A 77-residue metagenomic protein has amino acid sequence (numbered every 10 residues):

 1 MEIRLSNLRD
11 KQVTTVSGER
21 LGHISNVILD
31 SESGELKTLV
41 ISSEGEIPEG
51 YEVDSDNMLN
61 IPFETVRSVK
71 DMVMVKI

Functional and structural regions predicted by a protein language model:
M1-I77: Peripheral interaction segments used for macromolecular assembly
